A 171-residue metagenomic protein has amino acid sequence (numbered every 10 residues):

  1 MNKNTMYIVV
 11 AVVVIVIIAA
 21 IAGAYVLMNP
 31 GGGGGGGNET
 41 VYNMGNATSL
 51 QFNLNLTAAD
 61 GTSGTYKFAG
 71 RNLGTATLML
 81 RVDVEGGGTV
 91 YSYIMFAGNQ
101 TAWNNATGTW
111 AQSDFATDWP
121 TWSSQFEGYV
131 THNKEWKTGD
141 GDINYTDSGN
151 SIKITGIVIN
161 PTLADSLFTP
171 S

Functional and structural regions predicted by a protein language model:
M1, M28-G34, F115, W119-E127 (+1 more regions): Short, aromatic- and cysteine-enriched interfacial helices/patches that mediate contacts at lipid membranes
M1-N38: Secretory targeting signatures
N4, N38-T40, F52, T101 (+1 more regions): Intrinsic disorder/low-complexity segments enriched in polar/small residues
G36-Y66, T75-V82, N144: A short, Trp-centered hydrophobic/proline-enriched beta-strand micro-motif
V41-N43, A111-D114, L163-A164: Short, solvent-exposed coil/turn linker segments
S63-K137, N144-K153: An acidic-aromatic
S148-S171: Edge beta-strand at a domain terminus
